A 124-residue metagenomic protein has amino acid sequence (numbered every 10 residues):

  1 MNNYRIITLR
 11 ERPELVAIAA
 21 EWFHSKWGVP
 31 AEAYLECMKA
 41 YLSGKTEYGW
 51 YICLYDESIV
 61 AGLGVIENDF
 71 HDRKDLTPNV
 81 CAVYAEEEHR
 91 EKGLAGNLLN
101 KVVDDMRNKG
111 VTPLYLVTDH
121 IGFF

Functional and structural regions predicted by a protein language model:
M1-C37, W50: Short amphipathic alpha-helix that is part of the acyltransferase structural core
Y41-E47: Short loop/turn motifs at secondary-structure junctions and domain boundaries
I52, S58-N68, N79, Y84: Conserved beta-strand in the GNAT
A82-A85, E91-D104: Conserved acetyl-CoA-binding loop-helix of GNAT-fold acetyltransferases
M106-D119: Conserved GNAT acetyl-CoA-binding A-motif
F124: Conserved active-site tyrosine of GNAT-family acetyltransferases
